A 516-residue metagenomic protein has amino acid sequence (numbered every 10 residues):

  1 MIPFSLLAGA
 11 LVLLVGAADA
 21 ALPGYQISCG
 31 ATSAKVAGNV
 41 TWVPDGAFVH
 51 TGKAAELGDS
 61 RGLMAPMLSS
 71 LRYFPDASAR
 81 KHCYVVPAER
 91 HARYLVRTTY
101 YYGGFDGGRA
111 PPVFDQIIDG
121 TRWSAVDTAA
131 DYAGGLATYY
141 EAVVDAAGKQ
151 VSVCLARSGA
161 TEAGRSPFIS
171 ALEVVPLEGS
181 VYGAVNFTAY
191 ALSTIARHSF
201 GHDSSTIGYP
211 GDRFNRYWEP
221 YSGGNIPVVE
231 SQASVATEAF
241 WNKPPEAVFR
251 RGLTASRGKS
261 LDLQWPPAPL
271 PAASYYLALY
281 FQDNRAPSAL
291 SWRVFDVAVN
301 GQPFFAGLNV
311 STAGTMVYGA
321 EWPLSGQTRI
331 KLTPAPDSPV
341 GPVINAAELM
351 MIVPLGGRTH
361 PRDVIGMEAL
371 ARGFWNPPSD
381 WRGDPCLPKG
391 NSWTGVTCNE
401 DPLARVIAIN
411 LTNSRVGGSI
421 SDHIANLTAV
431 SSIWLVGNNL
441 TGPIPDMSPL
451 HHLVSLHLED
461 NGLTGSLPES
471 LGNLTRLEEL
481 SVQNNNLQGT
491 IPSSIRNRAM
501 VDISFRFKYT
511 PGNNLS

Functional and structural regions predicted by a protein language model:
I2-T397, R405-R415, A429-N439, V454-G462 (+4 more regions): Compositionally biased, intrinsically disordered or flexible polar/acidic segments
V396, I420, I424-L427: Short, non-transmembrane amphipathic alpha-helical segments
L403, A425-V430, M447-L453, G472-L477 (+1 more regions): Leucine-rich repeat
V416-G418, G512: Short, surface-exposed beta-strand/loop "edge" segments at domain boundaries and coil↔beta transitions
I420-D422, T441-M447, T464-E469, Q488-S493: The feature encodes a structural signal of leucine-rich repeats
E469-S516: Leucine-rich solenoid repeat scaffolds
